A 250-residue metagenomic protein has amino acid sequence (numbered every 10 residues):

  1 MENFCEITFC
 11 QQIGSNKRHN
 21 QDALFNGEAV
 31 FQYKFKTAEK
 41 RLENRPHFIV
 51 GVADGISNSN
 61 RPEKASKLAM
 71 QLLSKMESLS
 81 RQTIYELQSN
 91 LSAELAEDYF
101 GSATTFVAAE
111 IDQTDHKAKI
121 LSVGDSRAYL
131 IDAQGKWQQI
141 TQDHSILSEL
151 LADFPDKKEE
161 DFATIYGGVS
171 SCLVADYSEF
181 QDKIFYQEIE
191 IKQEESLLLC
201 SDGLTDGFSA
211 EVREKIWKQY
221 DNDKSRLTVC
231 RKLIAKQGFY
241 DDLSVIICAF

Functional and structural regions predicted by a protein language model:
M1-F250: PP2C/PPM-type serine/threonine phosphatase catalytic domain
